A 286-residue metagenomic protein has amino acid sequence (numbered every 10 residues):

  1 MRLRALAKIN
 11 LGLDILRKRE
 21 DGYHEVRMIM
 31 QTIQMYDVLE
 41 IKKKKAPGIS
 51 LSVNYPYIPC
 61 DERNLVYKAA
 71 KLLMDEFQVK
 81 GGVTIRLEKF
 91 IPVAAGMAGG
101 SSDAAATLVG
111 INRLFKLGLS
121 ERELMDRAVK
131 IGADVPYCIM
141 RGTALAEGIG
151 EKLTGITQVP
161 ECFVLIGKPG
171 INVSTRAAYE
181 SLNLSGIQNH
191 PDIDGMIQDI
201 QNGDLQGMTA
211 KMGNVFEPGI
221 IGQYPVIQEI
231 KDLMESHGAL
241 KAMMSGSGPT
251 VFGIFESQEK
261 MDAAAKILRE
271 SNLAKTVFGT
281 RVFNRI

Functional and structural regions predicted by a protein language model:
M1-A95, R113, L117-M125, E147-I149 (+1 more regions): ATP-binding N-lobe of GHMP and related small-molecule kinases
L11, L39-I41, V66, G100 (+6 more regions): Residue-level signal for inorganic ion chemistry
M30-I33, A128, M234, L268: Hydrophobic C-terminal alpha-helix "anchor/cap" residues
A46-P59, T107, N202-M212: Short, basic/glycine-rich phosphate-binding loops at helix/coil junctions that contact nucleotide phosphates
G82, A104, L108-L145: Contiguous, small/hydrophobic- and glycine-enriched helical/loop subdomains that border and often "cap" functional
R86-F115, A133, L240-F255: Glycine/serine-rich anion-binding loops at beta->alpha junctions that coordinate negatively charged ligand groups
R122-C138, A265-V282: Short, conserved aromatic-histidine micro-motifs
M140, L145-K241, E256-D262, K266-R269 (+1 more regions): Conserved, helical-rich catalytic subdomain that frames metal- and/or nucleotide-binding sites in enzyme alpha/beta
